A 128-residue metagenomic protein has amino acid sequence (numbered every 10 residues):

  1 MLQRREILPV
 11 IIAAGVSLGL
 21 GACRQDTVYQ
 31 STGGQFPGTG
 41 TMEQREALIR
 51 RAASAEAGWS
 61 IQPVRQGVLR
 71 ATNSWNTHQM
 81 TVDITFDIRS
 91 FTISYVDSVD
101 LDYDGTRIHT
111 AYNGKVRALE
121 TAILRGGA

Functional and structural regions predicted by a protein language model:
R4-L8: N-terminal export leaders
I11-I12, T41: Generic detector of short alpha-helix boundary/capping microenvironments and adjacent low-complexity segments
A13-S17: Bacterial N-terminal signal peptides
L20-A22: C-terminal motif of bacterial Sec signal peptides marking the signal peptidase cleavage site
R24-A128: Ser/Thr-rich, low-complexity intrinsically disordered terminal regions
